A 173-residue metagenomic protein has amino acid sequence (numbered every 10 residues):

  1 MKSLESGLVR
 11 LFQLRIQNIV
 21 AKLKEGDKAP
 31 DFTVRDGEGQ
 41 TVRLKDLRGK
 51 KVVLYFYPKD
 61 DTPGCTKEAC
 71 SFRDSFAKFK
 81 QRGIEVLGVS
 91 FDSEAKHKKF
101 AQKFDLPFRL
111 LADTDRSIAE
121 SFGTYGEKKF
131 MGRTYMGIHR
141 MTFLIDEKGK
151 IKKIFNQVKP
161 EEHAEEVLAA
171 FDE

Functional and structural regions predicted by a protein language model:
L4-E173: Chalcogenol-based redox active-site neighborhoods
